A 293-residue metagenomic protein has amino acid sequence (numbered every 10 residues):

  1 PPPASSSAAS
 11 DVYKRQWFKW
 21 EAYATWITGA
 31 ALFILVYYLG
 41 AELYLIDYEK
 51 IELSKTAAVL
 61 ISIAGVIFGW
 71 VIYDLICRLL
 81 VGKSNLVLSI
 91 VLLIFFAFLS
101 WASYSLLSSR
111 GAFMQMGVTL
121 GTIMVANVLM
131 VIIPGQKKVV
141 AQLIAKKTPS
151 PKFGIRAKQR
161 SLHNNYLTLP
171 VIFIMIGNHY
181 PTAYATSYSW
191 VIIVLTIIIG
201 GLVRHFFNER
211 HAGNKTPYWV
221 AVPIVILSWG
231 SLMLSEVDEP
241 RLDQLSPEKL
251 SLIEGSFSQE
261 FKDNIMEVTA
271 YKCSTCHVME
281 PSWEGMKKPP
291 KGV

Functional and structural regions predicted by a protein language model:
P1-A9, Y13: Single conserved hydrophobic/aromatic residue that forms the stacking wall/gate of nucleotide- or nucleobase-binding
P3, T196-I199, M286: Sterically constrained small-residue positions within well-ordered secondary structures of folded domains
A4-S5, L92-A97, M266-A270: Short, mixed-charge, low-aromatic patches
S5, I132, F261, I265: Hydrophobic (often cysteine-bearing) scaffold residues that line and stabilize catalytic clefts of nucleotide/cofactor
S10-E248: Polytopic transmembrane helical bundles with strong interfacial aromatic enrichment
S228-E236, R241-S258, K262-M266, A270-V293: Solvent-exposed helix-loop boundary motif
